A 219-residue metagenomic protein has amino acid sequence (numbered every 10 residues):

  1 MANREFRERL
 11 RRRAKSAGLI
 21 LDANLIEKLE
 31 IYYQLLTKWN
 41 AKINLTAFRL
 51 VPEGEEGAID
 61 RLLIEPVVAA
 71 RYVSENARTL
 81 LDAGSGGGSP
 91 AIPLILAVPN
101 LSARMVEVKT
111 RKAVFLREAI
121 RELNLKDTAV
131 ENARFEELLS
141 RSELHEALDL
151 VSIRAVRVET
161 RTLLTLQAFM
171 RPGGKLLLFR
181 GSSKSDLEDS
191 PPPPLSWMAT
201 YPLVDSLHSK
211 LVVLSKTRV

Functional and structural regions predicted by a protein language model:
A2-A77, L81, K112, E118-T128: Class I SAM-dependent transferase core
G84-G88: Class I SAM-dependent methyltransferase "Motif I" SAM/SAH-binding loop
A91, N100-R104, V108-V219: S-adenosylmethionine
L94: Aromatic pocket-lining residues of Rossmann-like dinucleotide-binding sites
A97: Walker A/P-loop NTP-binding motif
